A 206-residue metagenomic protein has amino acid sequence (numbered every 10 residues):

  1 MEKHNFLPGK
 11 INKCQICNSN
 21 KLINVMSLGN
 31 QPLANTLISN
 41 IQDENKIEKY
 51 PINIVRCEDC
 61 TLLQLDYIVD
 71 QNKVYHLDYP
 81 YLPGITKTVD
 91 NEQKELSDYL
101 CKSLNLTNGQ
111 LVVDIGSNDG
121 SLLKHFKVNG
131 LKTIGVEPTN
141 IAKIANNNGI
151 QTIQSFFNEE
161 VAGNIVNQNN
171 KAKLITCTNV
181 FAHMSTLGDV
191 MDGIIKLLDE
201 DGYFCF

Functional and structural regions predicted by a protein language model:
E2-K87: N-terminal juxtadomain amphipathic helix that follows a signal peptide/anchor or precedes a small N-terminal auxiliary
N91-G109: Conserved alpha-helix/loop element of class I SAM-dependent methyltransferases that forms part of the SAM/SAH-binding
N108-N118: Conserved class I S-adenosyl-L-methionine
L122-V161: Class I SAM-dependent methyltransferase SAM/SAH-binding core
E160-N170: Short amphipathic alpha-helix with an adjacent loop that forms part of the alpha/beta core around
K173-T176: A conserved beta-strand element that flanks and buttresses the S-adenosyl-L-methionine
T178-V180: Short catalytic micro-motifs in class I SAM-dependent methyltransferases
G188-Y203: A short glycine-rich, Lys/Arg-flanked "PGG" loop and its adjoining helix->strand segment in the class I
